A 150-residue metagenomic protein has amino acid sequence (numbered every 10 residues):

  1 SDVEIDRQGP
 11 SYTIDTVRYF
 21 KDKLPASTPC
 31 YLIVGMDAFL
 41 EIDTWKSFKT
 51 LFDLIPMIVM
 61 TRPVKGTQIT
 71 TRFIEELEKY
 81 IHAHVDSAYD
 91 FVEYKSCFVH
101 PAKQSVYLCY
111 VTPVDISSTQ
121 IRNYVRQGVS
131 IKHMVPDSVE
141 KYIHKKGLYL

Functional and structural regions predicted by a protein language model:
S1-L150: Nucleotidyltransferase catalytic core that binds NTPs
